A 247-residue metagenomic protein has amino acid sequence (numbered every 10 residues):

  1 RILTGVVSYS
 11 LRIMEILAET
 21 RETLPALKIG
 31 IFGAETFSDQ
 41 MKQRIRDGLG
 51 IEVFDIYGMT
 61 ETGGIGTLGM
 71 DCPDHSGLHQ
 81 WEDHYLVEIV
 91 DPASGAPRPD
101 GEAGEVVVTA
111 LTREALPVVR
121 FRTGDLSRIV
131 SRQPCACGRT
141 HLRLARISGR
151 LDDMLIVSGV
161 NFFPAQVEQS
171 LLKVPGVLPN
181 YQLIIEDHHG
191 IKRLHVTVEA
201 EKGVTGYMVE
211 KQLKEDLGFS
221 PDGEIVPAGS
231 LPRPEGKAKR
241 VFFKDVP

Functional and structural regions predicted by a protein language model:
R1-K42, E52-T62: Adenylate-forming
L3, T112-L217, G236: AMP-binding/adenylate-forming catalytic core of the ANL superfamily
T4, I31, Q182, E224-I225: Residues embedded in well-ordered beta-strands within globular domains across many folds
T20-E22, D71-S76, R240-F243: Short, hinge-like loop/turn segments at secondary-structure boundaries
F32, F37-Q133: Conserved AMP-binding/adenylate-forming
V53, V87, Y181-L183, P221-G223: Generic structural signal for residues in well-ordered beta-strands
E215-P247: Conserved C-terminal "lid"/linker of ANL adenylate-forming enzymes
